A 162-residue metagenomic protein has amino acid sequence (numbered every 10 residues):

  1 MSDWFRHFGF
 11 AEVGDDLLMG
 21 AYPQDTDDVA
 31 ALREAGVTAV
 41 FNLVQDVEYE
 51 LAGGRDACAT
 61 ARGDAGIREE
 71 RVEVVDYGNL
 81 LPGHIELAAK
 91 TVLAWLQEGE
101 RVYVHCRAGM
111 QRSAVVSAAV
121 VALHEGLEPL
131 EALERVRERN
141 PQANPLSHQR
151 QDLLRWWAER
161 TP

Functional and structural regions predicted by a protein language model:
M1: Non-catalytic nucleic-acid substrate-recognition regions in nucleic-acid-modifying enzymes
W4-F8, E12-R101, H124-Q151, R155 (+1 more regions): Cysteine-based protein phosphatase catalytic domain of the PTP/DSP
G99-A118: A phosphate-binding catalytic loop at a beta-strand-loop-alpha-helix junction that coordinates phosphoryl groups
